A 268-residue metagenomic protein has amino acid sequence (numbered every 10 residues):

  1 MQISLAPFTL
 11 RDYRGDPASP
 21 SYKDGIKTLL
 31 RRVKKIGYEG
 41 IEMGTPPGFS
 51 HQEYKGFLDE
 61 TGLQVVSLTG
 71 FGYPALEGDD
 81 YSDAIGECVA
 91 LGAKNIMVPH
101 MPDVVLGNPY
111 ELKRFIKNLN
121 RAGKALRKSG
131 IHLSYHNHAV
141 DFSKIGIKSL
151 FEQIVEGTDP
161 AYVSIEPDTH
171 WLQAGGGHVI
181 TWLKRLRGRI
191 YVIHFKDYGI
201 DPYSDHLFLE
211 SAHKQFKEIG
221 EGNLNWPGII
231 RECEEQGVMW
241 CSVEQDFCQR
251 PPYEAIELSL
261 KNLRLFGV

Functional and structural regions predicted by a protein language model:
M1-N95, K261-V268: N-terminal pre-domain/capping segments
I3-P7, I41-M43, V65-G70, I96-V98 (+4 more regions): Hydrophobic faces of well-ordered beta-strands that scaffold small-molecule active sites in alpha/beta enzyme cores
A6-L10, G44-P46, G70-Y73, M101-D103 (+4 more regions): Active-site beta-loop-alpha junctions enriched in small/polar residues
S21-G25, D79-A84, E111-L119, I147-E152 (+3 more regions): Charged helix-capping and loop-helix junction motifs
R31, G40, P47, Q64 (+2 more regions): Active-site acidic/histidine proton-transfer and metal-coordination neighborhood in alpha/beta enzyme cores
Q52-F57, S82-A90, N120, H178-R189 (+1 more regions): Short amphipathic alpha-helices and their capping/turn segments at secondary-structure boundaries
L126-N223, I230: Acidic/histidine-rich catalytic cores of soluble enzymes
S242-P252: A short, acidic, flexible beta-alpha connecting loop/helix-capping segment that sits on the rim of active
